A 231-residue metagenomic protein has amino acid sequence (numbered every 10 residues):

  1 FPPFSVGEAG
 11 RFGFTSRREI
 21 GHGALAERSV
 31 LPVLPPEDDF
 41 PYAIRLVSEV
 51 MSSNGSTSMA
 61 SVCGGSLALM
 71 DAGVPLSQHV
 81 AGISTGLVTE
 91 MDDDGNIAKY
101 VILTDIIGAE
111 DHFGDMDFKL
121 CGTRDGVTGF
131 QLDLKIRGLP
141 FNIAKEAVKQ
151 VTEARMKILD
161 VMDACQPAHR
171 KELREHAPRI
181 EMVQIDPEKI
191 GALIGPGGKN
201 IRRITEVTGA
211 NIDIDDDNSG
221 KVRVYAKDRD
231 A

Functional and structural regions predicted by a protein language model:
F1, E27, E37-S52, L173-H176 (+1 more regions): Glycine- and acidic-rich phosphate- and metal-coordinating loops
F1-Y42, T128-I136, P140-K145: Glycine-rich, flexible beta-strand/loop modules in the N-terminal catalytic cores of phosphate-handling
G10-T15, S48-S56: A short glycine/serine-rich beta->alpha loop
N54-P75, G191-I201: Conserved phosphate/anionic-ligand binding catalytic regions in large, soluble enzymes, centered on
L69-K171: Mobile "lid/hinge" segments at catalytic clefts and subdomain interfaces of large enzymes
K157-Q184, R229-A231: Long, charged amphipathic helices and adjacent flexible linkers at domain junctions
E206-D217: Polar interaction faces of repeat-based domains
D216-K227: Short glycine/threonine-rich beta-strand-turn micro-motifs
